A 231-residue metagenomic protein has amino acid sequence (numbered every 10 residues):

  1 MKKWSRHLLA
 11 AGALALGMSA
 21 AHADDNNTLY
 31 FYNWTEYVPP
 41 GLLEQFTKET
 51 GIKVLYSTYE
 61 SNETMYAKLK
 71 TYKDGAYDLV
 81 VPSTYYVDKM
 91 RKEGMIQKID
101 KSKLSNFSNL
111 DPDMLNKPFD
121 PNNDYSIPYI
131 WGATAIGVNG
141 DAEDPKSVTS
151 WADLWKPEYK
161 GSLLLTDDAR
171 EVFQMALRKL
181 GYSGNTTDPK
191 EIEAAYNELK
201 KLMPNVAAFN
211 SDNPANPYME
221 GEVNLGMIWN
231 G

Functional and structural regions predicted by a protein language model:
M1-L9: Bacterial N-terminal signal peptides that target proteins for export
L9-G17: Bacterial N-terminal signal peptides
A20, W229-G231: Short, intrinsically disordered, charge-balanced linker/junction segments flanking boundaries in proteins
A23-K89: Early extracytoplasmic/lumenal segment of secretory-pathway proteins
P40, N62-E63, V148, S211-D212 (+1 more regions): Structural motif corresponding to alpha-helix initiation and N-cap regions
D78-L79, N224-M227: Short, Asp-centered acidic motifs that coordinate Mg2+ and/or phosphate in catalytic or ligand-binding sites
V81-V87, R91-E222: Extracytoplasmic ligand-binding site segments that recognize negatively charged/polar headgroups
